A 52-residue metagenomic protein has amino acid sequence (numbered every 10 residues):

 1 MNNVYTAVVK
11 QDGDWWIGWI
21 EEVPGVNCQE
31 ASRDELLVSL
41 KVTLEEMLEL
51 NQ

Functional and structural regions predicted by a protein language model:
M1-D14, W19, V38, V42: N-terminal segment of the canonical double-stranded RNA-binding domain
M1-N2, V26, L50: Intrinsic-disorder/low-complexity regions
P24-E35: A short, exposed loop/beta-hairpin motif centered on an aromatic-Gly-Thr core
V38-Q52: A short N-terminal helical cap/helix-turn-helix that marks the beginning of AMP-binding/adenylate-forming
